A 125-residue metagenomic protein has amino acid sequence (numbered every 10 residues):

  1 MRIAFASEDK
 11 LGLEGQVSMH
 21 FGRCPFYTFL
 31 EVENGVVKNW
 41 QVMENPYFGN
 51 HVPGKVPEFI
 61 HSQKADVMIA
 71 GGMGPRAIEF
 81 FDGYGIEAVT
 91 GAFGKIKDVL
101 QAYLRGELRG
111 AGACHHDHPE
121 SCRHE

Functional and structural regions predicted by a protein language model:
M1-H51, K55, F59-S62, G83 (+1 more regions): Non-catalytic interface/targeting segments
K64-V67, I86-E87: Short active-site oxyanion
A70-G71: Short His-Asn-centered micro-motif
A77-I78, I96: Short, well-ordered alpha-helical microsegments
I78-Y84: Short Gly/Thr/Asp-enriched flexible loops that form oxyanion-binding sites at enzyme active sites
